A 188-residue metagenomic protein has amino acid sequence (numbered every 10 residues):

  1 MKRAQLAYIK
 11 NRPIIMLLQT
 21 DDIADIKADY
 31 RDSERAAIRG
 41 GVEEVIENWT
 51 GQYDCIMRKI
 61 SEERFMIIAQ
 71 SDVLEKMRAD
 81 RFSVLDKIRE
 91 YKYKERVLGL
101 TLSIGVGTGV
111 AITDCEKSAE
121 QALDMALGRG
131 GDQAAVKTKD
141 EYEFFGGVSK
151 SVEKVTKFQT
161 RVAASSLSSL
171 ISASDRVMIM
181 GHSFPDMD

Functional and structural regions predicted by a protein language model:
M1-K10, E34, I38-G41, V155-V162: Short, charged amphipathic alpha-helical "coupling" segments at sensory-output junctions in signaling proteins
M1-L6, A126, D132-K150: Short, structured interface segments
K10-I14, I23-E47, R58-K59, L74-A79: Conserved long alpha-helical elements within nucleotide-processing catalytic cores of c-di-GMP signaling and class III
I14, K59-I68, K94-Q121, D132-K139: A short glycine-enriched loop-to-beta-strand structural element that forms part of the catalytic core of nucleotide
I14-M16, M178: Conserved beta-strand elements of the Class I
E43-D54, E75-L98, V110, E120 (+1 more regions): Alpha-helical scaffold within the catalytic cores of cyclic-nucleotide enzymes
T113, T138-S174: C-di-GMP signaling machinery
V177-D188: Short, glycine-rich nucleotide/cofactor-binding loops
